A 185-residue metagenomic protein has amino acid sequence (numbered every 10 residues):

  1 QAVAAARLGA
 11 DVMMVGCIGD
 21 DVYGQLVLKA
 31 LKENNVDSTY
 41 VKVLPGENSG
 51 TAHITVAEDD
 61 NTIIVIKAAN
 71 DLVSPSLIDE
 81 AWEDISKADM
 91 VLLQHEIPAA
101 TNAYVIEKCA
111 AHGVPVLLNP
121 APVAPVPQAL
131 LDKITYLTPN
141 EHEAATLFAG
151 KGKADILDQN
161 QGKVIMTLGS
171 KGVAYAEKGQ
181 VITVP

Functional and structural regions predicted by a protein language model:
A6-R7, A110: Gly/Ala-rich phosphate-binding loop of Rossmann-like dinucleotide-binding domains, activating on the conserved
R7-D89: Conserved N-terminal subdomain of the carbohydrate kinase-like
W82-S86, L131-D132, D158: A short, aliphatic-rich alpha-helical micro-motif
L92, I134-E141: A short beta-strand/loop micro-motif in the catalytic core of glycosyltransferases that engages the nucleotide-sugar
C109-L117: Short beta-strand/loop segments at the ligand-binding rim of alpha/beta enzyme cores
P125, A129, G152-P185: Conserved phosphate-binding/catalytic region of the ribokinase-like
A144-A145, V173: A generic structural signal for short hydrophobic patches within well-formed alpha-helices
